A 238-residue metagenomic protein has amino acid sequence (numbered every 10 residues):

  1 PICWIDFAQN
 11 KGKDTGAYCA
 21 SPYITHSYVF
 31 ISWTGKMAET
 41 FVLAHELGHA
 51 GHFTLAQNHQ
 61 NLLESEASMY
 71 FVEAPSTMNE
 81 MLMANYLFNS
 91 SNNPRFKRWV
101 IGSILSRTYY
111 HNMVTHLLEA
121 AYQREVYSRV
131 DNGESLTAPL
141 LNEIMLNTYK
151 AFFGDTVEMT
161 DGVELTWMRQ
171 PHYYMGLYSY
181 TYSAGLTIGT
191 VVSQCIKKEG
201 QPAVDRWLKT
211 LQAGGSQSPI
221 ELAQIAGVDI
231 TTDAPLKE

Functional and structural regions predicted by a protein language model:
I2, D6-N10, L43, G51 (+2 more regions): C-terminal, non-catalytic "cap/extension" segments appended to globular domains
I5-H26: Catalytic zinc-binding patch centered on the HExxH motif and its immediate surroundings that defines zinc-dependent
P22-A44: Short pre-active-site segment immediately N-terminal to the catalytic Zn-binding motif
Y28-S32, H59-M69, G102-R107, Y127-R129 (+1 more regions): Short beta-alpha connecting loops at secondary-structure transitions that line or flank enzyme active sites
S32-T40, N61-V72, H111, Y174 (+1 more regions): Alpha-helix N-cap/helix-initiation motif
G48-L62, L82: Catalytic Zn2+-binding segment of zinc metalloproteases
A56, E66-F96, L105-R107, H111 (+1 more regions): Post-HExxH zinc-binding segment in Zn-dependent metallohydrolases
H59-S65, F88-I101, E199-R206: Short, glycine/acidic-rich hinge or "gate" loops at secondary-structure transitions that mediate conformational
